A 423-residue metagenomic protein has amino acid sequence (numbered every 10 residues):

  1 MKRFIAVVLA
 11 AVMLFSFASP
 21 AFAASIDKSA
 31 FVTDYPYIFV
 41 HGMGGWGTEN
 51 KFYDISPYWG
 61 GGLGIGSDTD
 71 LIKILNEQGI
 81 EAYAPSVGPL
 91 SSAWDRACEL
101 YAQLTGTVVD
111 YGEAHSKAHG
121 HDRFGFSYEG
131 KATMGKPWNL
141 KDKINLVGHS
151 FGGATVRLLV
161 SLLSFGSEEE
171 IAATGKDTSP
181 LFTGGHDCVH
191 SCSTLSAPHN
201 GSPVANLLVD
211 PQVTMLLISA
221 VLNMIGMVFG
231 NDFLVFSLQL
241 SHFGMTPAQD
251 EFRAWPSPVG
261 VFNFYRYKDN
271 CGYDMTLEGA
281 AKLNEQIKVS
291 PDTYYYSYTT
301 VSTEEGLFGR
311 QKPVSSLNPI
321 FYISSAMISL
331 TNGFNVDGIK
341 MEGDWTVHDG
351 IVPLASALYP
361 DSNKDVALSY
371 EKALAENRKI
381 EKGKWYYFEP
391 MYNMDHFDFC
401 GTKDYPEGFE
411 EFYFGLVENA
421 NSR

Functional and structural regions predicted by a protein language model:
M1-A6: Positively charged n-region of N-terminal signal peptides that target proteins for export
V8-S16: Bacterial N-terminal signal peptides
F15-D27: Sec-dependent signal peptide cleavage junction
F15-S16, D54, V209, S362: Residues in and immediately flanking transmembrane alpha helices
A24-V147, F151-A197, G201-L216, E381-R423: N-terminal non-catalytic accessory region
G166-R423: Helical cap/lid subdomain of alpha/beta-hydrolase-fold lipid enzymes that gates access to the catalytic pocket
